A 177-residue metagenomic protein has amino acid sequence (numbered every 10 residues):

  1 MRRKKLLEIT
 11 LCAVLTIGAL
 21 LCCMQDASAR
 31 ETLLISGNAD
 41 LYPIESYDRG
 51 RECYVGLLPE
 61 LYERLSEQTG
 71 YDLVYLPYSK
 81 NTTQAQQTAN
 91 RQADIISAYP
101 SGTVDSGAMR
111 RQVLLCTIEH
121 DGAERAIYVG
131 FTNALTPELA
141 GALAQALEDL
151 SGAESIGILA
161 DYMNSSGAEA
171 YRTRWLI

Functional and structural regions predicted by a protein language model:
R2-L11: Bacterial N-terminal signal peptides that target proteins for export
T10-C22: Bacterial N-terminal signal peptides
L21-E31: Sec-dependent signal peptide cleavage junction
A29-P100: Extracytoplasmic small-molecule ligand-binding "clamshell" domains of the periplasmic binding protein/Venus flytrap
L41-Y42, S101-V104, A134-P137: Solvent-exposed loop/turn segments at secondary-structure junctions within structured extracellular/periplasmic domains
V55-T69, D121-A168: Extended ligand-binding regions for polar small-molecule ligands
N90-Q92, V104-G130, A134: Ligand-binding "clamshell"
E169-I177: N-terminal membrane-entry
